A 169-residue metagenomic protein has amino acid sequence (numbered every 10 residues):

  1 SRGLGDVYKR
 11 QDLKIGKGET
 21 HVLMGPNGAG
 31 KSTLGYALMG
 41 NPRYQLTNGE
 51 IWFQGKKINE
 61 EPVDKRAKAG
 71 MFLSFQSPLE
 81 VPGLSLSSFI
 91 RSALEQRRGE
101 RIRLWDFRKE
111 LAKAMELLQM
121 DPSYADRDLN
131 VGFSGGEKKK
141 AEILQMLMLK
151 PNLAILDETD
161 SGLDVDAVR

Functional and structural regions predicted by a protein language model:
S1-Y8: Short, small-residue-biased leader/transition segments that mark boundaries at the very start of proteins
I15-K17: Conserved hydrophobic segment flanking the Walker A/P-loop of ABC-type ATPase nucleotide-binding domains
H21-L23, G35: Short hydrophobic beta-strand immediately N-terminal to the Walker A/P-loop
M24-A29: The feature captures the beta-strand-to-loop junction immediately N-terminal to the Walker
M39: Helix-to-loop junction immediately C-terminal to a conserved catalytic motif
E50-R66, N130: ABC ATPase NBD Q-loop/coupling interface
L79-N152: ABC-family P-loop ATPase nucleotide-binding domains
I155-T159, D166: Walker B catalytic motif
